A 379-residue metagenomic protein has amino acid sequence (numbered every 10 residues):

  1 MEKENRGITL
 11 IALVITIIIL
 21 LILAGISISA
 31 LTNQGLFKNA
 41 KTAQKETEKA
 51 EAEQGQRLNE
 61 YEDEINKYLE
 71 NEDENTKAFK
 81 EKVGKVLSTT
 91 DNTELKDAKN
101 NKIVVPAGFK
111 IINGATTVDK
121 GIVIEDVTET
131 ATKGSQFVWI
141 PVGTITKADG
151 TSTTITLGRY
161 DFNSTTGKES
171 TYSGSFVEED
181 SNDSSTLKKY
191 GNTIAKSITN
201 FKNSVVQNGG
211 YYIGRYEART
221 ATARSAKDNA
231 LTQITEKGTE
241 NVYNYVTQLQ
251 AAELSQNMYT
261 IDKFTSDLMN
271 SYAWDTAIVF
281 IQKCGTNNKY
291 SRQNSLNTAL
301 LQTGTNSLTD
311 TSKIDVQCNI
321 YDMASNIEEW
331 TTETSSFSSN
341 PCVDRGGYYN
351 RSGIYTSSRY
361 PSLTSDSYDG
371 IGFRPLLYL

Functional and structural regions predicted by a protein language model:
R6-L31: N-terminal single-pass transmembrane signal-anchor helix
I28, G143-T146, E217-T220, T332-S338 (+1 more regions): Acidic glycine-/aspartate-rich tracts in secreted/extracellular proteins
A30-Q54: Aliphatic-rich helix starts adjacent to a transmembrane/signal segment
E60-V83, N288-L301: Short, glycine/small-hydrophobic-rich surface segments
N75-D149, S266: GGW-centered surface loops in extracellular recognition modules
D126-G134, S164-D322, L379: Short aromatic-cysteine micro-motif
T146-I155, T220-S225, S352-Y355: Short, solvent-exposed loop/turn elements at domain surfaces
Y272-D275, T303-L379: C-terminal, surface-exposed recognition/capping segments
